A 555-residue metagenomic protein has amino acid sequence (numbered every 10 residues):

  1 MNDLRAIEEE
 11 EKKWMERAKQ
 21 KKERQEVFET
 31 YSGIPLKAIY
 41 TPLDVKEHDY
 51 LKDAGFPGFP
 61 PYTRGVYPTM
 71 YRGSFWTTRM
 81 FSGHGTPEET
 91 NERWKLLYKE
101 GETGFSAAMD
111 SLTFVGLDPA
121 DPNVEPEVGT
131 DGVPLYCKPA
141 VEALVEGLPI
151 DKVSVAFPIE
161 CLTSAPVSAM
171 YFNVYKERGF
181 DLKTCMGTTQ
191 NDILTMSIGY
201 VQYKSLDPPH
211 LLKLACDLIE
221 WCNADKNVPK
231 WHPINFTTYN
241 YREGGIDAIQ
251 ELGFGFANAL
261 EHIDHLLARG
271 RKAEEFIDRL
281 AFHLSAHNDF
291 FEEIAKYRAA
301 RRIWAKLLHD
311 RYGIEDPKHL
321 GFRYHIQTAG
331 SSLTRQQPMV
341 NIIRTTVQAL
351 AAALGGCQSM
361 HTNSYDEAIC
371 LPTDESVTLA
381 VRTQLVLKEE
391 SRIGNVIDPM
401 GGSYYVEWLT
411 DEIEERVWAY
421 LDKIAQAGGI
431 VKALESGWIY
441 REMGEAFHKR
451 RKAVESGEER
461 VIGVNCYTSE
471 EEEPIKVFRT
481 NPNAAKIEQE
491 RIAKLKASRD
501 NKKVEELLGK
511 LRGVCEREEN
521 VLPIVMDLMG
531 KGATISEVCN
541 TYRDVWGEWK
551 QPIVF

Functional and structural regions predicted by a protein language model:
M1-H287, R311, K318-H325, A353 (+3 more regions): Catalytic alpha/beta active-site cores
E10, T90-R93, A140, L144 (+18 more regions): General structural feature for long, well-ordered alpha-helical segments within catalytic domains of soluble enzymes
K12-E47, F56-Y62, T373-D374, R382-L385 (+1 more regions): Flexible, glycine-rich loop/tail regions that form catalytic "lids" or insertion modules at the edges of active sites
T103, E146-I150, N173-D181, C216-V228 (+14 more regions): Generic secondary-structure signature for well-ordered alpha-helical cores
A120-P122, Y171-F172, E375-V377, H448-K449 (+1 more regions): Short low-complexity, flexible loop/linker segments enriched in glycine and/or proline with clustered acidic
P126-G129, K204-P208, A380-R382, V454-S456 (+1 more regions): Short, structured secondary-structure boundary patches
T237, G253-H262, R269, A281-G463: Active-site capping/gating regions of soluble enzymes
